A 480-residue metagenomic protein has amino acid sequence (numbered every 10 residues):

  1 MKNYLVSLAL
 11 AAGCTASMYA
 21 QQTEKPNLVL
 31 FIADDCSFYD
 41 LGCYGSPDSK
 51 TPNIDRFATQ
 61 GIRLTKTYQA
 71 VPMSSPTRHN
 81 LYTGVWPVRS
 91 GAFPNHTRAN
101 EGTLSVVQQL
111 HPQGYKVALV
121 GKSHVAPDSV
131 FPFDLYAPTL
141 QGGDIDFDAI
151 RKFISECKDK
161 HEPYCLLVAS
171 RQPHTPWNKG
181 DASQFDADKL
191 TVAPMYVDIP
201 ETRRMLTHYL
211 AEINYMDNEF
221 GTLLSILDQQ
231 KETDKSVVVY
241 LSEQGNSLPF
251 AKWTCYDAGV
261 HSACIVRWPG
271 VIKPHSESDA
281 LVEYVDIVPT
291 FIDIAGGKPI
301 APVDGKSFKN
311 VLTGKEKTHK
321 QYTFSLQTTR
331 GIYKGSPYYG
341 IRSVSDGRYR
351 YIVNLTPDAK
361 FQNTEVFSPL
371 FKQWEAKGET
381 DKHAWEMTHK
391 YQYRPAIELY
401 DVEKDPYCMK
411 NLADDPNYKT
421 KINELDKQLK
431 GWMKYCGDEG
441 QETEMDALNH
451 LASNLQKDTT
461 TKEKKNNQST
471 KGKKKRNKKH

Functional and structural regions predicted by a protein language model:
K2-L10, M18-E398, P406-K427, G431-K434 (+2 more regions): Formylglycine-dependent sulfatase
M445: Substrate/cofactor-recognition hotspot
